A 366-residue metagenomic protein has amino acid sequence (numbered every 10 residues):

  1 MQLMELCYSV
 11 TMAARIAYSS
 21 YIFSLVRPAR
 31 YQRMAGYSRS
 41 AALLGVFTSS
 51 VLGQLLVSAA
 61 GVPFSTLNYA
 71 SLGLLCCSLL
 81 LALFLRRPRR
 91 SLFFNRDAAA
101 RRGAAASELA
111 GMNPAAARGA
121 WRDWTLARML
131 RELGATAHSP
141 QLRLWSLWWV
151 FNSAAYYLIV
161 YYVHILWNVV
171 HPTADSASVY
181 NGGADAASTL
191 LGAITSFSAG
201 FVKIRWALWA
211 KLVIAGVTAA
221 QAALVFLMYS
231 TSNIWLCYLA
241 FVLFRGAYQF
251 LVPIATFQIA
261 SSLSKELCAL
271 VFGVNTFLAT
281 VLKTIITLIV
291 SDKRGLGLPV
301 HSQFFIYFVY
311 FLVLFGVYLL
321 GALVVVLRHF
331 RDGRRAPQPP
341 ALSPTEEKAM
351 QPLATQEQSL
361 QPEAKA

Functional and structural regions predicted by a protein language model:
M1-A14, L224-V225, W235-L251: Hydrophobic core of transmembrane alpha-helices in multi-pass small-molecule transporters, especially MFS/SLC-type
Q2-S9, H138-V163, V242-G246: Pair of pore-lining "gating" transmembrane helices in MFS-fold secondary transporters
M4-L44: Cytoplasmic helix-loop-helix junction between adjacent transmembrane helices in 12-TM secondary transporters
R30-G61, L74-S78, N152, D185-G192 (+1 more regions): Glycine-rich segments within core transmembrane alpha-helices of 12-TM secondary carriers
L43-S71, H164-T173, S196-W206, L282-F305: Transmembrane alpha-helix termini and helix-breaking/packing motifs in multi-pass membrane transporters
S65-L85, Q303-L323: Symmetry-related core transmembrane helices of the 12-TM Major Facilitator Superfamily/SLC fold
R89-W148, V169-P172, P339-Q356, P362-K365: Juxtamembrane intracellular "pre-TM" segments in multi-pass secondary transporters
N181-W206, V217: Transmembrane alpha-helices of Major Facilitator/SLC transporters
